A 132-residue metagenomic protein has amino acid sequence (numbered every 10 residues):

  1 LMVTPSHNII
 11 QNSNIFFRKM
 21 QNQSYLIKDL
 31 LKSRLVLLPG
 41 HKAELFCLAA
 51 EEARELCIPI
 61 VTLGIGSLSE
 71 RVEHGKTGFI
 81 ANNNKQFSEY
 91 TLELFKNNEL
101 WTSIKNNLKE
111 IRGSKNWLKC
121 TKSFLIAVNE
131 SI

Functional and structural regions predicted by a protein language model:
V3-K28: Nucleotide-activated donor-binding/catalytic signature segment of Leloir-type glycosyltransferases, i.e., the conserved
Q23-I27, L68, F87: Acidic, amphipathic alpha-helical patches
I27, A50-E55, S69-E70: Short alpha-helical segment that forms part of, or immediately flanks, the ligand-binding pocket in carbohydrate-active
L31-L45: Acidic donor-binding loop of glycosyltransferase active sites
E44-C47, R54, G64-I65: Short glycine/acidic-rich beta->alpha loop that forms part of the nucleotide-sugar donor binding site in diverse
P59-T62: Short hydrophobic beta-strand element within catalytic cores of glycosyltransferases and related nucleotide-activated
H74-K85, E93-N98: Conserved acidic donor-binding segment of nucleotide-sugar-dependent glycosyltransferases
N82, E99-I132: A charged, aromatic-enriched C-terminal amphipathic alpha-helix characteristic of glycosyltransferases across folds
